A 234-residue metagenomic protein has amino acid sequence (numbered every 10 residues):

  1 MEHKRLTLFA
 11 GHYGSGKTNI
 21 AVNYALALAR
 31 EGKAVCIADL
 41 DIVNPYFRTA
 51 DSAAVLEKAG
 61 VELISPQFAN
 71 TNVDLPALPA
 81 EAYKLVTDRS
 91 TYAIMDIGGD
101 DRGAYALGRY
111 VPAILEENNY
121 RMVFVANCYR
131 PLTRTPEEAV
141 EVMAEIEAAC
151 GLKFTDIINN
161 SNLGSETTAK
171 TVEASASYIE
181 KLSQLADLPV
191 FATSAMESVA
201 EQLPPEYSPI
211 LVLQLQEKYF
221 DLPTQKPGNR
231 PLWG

Functional and structural regions predicted by a protein language model:
F9: Hydrophobic anchor at the beta1->P-loop junction of P-loop NTPases
G14: Walker A (P-loop) phosphate-binding loop of P-loop NTPases
K17: Conserved lysine of the Walker
I20, Y24: Hydrophobic positions on the alpha1 helix immediately C-terminal to the Walker A/P-loop
A27-D74, L78-E81: N-terminal phosphate/diphosphate-binding loop that engages ATP/GTP or pyrophosphate donors across diverse enzyme folds
P66-T71, S90-A106: Switch II (G3) loop of P-loop NTPases
D101-E206: Conserved catalytic-core segment of NTP-binding enzymes
L185-G234: Long hydrophobic alpha-helical segments typical of transmembrane helices together with their membrane-interfacial
